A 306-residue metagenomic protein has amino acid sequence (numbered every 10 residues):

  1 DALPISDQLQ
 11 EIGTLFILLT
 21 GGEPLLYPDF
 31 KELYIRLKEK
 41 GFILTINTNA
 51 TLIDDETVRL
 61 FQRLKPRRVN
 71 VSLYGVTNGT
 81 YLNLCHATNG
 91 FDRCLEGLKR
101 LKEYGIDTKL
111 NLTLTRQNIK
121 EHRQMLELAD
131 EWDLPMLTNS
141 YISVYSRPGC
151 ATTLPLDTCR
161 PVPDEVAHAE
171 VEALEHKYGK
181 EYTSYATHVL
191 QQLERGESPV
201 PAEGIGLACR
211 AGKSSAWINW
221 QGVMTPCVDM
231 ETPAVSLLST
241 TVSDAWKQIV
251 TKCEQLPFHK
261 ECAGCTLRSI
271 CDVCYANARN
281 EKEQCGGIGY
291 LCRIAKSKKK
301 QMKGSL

Functional and structural regions predicted by a protein language model:
D1-R68, A169: Conserved alpha-helical substructure of the radical SAM core
P4-D7, E11, E32-E39, E56-R59 (+5 more regions): Replace "anionic and nucleotidyl ligands
L9, T14-L19, S214-G222, C265: N-terminal pre-triad scaffold of radical SAM enzymes
G22-E23, I142, I270, A278: Short, solvent-exposed turn/loop segments enriched in Gly/Ser/Thr/Pro and often Arg
P24, L52, L114-Q117, T232: Short histidine/acidic/glycine/proline-rich micro-motifs that form metal- and phosphate-coordinating active-site loops
Y27, K31, D54-D55, N78 (+3 more regions): Structural motif corresponding to alpha-helix initiation and N-cap regions
R63, R67, S72-G212, W217-Q221 (+2 more regions): Radical SAM enzyme [4Fe-4S]-AdoMet core and its adjacent flexible, acidic and glycine-rich loops/tails across
P199, E203-G206, V223-M224, V228-L306: Flexible mid-to-C-terminal extensions adjoining Fe-S/redox cofactors in radical SAM and related proteins
